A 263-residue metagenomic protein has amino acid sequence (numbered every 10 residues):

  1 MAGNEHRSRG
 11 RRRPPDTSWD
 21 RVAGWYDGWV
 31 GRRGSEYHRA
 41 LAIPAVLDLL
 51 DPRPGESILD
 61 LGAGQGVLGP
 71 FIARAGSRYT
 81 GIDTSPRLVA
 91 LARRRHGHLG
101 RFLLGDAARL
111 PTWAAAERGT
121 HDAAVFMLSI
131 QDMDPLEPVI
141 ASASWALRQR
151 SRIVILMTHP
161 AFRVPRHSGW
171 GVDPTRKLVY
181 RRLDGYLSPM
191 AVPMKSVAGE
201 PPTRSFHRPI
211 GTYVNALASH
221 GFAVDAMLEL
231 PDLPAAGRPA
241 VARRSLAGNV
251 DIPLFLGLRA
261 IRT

Functional and structural regions predicted by a protein language model:
A2-R53, V67, F71, L88-L91 (+1 more regions): Conserved class I S-adenosyl-L-methionine
L59, Q65-P111: Class I SAM-dependent methyltransferase SAM/SAH-binding core
T112-A124: A short acidic, Gly/Pro-enriched loop at the edge of an enzyme's catalytic core that lines a small-molecule cofactor
A123-L136: A short SAM/SAH-binding and catalytic strip from SAM-dependent methyltransferases
E137-R152: A short glycine-rich, Lys/Arg-flanked "PGG" loop and its adjoining helix->strand segment in the class I
I153-A191: Conserved class I S-adenosyl-L-methionine
A161-V164, V197-G211: Acceptor-substrate binding/catalytic loop of class I
R204-M227: Short alpha-helix
